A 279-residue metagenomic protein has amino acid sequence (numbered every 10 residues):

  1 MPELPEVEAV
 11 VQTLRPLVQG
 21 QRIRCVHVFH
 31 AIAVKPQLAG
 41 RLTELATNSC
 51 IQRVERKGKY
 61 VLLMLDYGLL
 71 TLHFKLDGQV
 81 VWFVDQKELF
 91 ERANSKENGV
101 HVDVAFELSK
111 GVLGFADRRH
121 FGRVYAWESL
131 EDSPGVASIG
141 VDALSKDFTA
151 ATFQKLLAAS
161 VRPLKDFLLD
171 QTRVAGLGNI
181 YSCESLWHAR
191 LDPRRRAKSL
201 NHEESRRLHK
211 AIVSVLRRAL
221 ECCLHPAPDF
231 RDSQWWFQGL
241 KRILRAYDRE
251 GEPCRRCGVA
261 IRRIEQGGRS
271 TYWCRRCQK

Functional and structural regions predicted by a protein language model:
M1-L4, A143, D147, N201-H209: Generic detection of long, well-ordered alpha-helical segments
M1-V124: Gly/Gly-Pro- and Ser/Thr-rich, intrinsically disordered tail segments characteristic of DNA damage-repair and tolerance
P5, A9-Q12, A151, K155 (+1 more regions): Short, contiguous clusters of charged residues that form electrostatic/catalytic patches at enzyme active sites, used
R22-L42, E55, F90, Q154-K279: Basic, nucleic-acid-binding surfaces and adjacent catalytic neighborhoods in DNA/RNA-processing proteins
L70-G176, Y181-H188, R196: Phosphate/anion-contacting hairpin/loop surfaces
